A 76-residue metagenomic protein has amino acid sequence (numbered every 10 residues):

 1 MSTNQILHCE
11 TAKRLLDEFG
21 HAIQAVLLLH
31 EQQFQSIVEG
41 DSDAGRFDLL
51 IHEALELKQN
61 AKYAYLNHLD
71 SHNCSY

Functional and structural regions predicted by a protein language model:
S2, F34, D41, G45-L49: General secondary-structure edge motif
S2-Q24: Short, charge/polar-rich alpha-helical segments
N4, V38-D43, Y65-Y76: Long amphipathic alpha-helical coiled-coil segments
K13-L16, D43-E56: Short, charged, amphipathic alpha-helical segments
A25-F34: A short, structured beta-strand/loop element
V26, L50-C74: Amphipathic alpha-helical coiled-coil segments
